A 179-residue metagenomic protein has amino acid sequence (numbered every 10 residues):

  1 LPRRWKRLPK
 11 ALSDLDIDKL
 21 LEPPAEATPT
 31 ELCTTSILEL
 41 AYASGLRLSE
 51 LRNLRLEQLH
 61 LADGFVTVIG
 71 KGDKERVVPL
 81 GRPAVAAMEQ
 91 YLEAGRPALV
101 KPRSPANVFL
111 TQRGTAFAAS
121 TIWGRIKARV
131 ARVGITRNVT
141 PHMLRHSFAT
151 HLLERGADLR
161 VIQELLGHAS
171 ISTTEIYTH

Functional and structural regions predicted by a protein language model:
L1-H179: Conserved catalytic core of the tyrosine transesterase superfamily
